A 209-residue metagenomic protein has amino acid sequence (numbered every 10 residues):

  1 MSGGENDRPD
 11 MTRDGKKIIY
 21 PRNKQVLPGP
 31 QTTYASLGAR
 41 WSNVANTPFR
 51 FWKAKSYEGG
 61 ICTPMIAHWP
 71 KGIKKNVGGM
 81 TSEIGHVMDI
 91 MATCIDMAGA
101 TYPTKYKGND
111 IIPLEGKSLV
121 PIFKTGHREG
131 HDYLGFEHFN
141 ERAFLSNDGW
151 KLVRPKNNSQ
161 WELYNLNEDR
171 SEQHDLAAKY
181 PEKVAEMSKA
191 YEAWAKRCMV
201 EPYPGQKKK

Functional and structural regions predicted by a protein language model:
M1-R8, K24, G60: Metal-dependent active-site segment of extracytoplasmic phospho-/sulfohydrolases and closely related
S2-D7, H174-E182: Active-site-proximal N-terminal segment of extracellular/periplasmic enzymes that hydrolyze or transfer
T12-R13, N23: Catalytic cores of eukaryotic secretory-pathway lumenal/extracellular enzymes that build and remodel glycoconjugates
P30-I61, I73-E83, M88-L166, R197-E201: C-terminal cap/loop subdomain of S1 sulfatases and analogous C-terminal strand-loop tails that border
M65-A67: Short glycine- and hydrophobic/aromatic-rich loop-to-beta-strand nucleating segment in the catalytic cores
D169: Intrinsically disordered, low-complexity polar regions and short flexible loop motifs
Y180, V184-Y191, A195: Short amphipathic alpha-helical coiled-coil/interface segments
G205-K209: Extracellular/periplasmic ectodomains of large secreted or surface enzymes and adhesion receptors
